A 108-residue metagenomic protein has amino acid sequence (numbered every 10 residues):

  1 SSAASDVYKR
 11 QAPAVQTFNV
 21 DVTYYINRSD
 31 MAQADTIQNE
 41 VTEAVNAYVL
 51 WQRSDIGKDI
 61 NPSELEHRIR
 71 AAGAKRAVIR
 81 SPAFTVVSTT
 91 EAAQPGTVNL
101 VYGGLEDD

Functional and structural regions predicted by a protein language model:
S1-K58: Carbohydrate-recognition loop of C-type lectin domains
Q38-D108: An aromatic-glycine-centered, glycine-rich loop/turn in mixed alpha/beta architecture
